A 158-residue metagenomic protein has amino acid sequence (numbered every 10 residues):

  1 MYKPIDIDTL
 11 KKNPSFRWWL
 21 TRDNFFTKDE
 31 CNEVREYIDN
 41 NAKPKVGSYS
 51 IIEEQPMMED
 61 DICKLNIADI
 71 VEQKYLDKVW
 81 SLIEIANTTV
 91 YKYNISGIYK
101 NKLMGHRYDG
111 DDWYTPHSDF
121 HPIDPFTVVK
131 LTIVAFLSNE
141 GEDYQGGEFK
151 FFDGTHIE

Functional and structural regions predicted by a protein language model:
M1-E158: Fe(II)/2-oxoglutarate oxygenase catalytic core
